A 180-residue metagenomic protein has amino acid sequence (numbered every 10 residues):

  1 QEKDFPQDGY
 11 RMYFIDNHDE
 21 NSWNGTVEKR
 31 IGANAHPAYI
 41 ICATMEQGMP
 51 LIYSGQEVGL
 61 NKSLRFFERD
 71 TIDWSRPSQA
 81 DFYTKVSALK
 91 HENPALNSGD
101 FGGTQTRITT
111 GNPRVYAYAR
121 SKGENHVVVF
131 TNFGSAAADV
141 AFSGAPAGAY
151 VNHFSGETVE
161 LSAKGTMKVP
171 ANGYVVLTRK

Functional and structural regions predicted by a protein language model:
Q1-P50, S54, V58, T110-P113: Alpha-amylase-like alpha-glycosidases and glucanotransferases acting on alpha-linked glucans and related
N21-N24, G59-L64, A137-D139: Short catalytic/ligand-binding loop motif for oxyanion handling, primarily in non-cytosolic enzymes, centered on
K29, F66-D70, A145: Short secondary-structure boundary/capping segments
P37, I52-Y53, G59-V127, F133: Glycan-recognition and catalytic regions of carbohydrate-active enzymes
F133-A147: Surface-exposed beta-strand/loop patches in extracellular or lumenal glycoproteins
S143-E157: Solvent-exposed beta-hairpin/edge-strand motifs
L161-K180: C-terminal beta-strand-rich structural cap/linker in extracellular carbohydrate-active enzymes
